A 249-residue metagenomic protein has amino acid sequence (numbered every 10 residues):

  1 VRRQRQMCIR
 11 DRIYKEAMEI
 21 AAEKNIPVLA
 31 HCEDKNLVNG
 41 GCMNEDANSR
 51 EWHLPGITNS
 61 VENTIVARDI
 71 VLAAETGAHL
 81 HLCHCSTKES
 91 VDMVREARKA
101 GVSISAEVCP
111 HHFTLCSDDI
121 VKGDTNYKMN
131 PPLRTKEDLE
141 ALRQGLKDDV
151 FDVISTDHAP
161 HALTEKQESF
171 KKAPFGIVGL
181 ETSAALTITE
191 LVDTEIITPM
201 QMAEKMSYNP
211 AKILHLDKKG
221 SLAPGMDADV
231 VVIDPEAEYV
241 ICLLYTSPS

Functional and structural regions predicted by a protein language model:
V1-R5, I9, Y245-S249: Single conserved hydrophobic/aromatic residue that forms the stacking wall/gate of nucleotide- or nucleobase-binding
R10-I154: Histidine/acidic residue-rich metal-binding segments in metalloenzymes
L37, L163, V240: Short glycine-rich, flexible loops that bind phosphorylated cofactors or substrates
E51-H79, N126, K147-D148, D152-V153 (+1 more regions): His/Asp/Glu-enriched, well-ordered alpha-helical/loop segment that forms or immediately abuts the divalent-metal
T87, H111, A159-H161, A237-E238: Short, glycine-/Ser/Thr-/acidic-enriched flexible segments
V94-R95, K166-E168, L244: Short amphipathic alpha-helical segments
Y127, F170-K171, V240-S247: Short, surface-exposed loop/helix-turn segments at secondary-structure junctions that function as lids/hinges flanking
